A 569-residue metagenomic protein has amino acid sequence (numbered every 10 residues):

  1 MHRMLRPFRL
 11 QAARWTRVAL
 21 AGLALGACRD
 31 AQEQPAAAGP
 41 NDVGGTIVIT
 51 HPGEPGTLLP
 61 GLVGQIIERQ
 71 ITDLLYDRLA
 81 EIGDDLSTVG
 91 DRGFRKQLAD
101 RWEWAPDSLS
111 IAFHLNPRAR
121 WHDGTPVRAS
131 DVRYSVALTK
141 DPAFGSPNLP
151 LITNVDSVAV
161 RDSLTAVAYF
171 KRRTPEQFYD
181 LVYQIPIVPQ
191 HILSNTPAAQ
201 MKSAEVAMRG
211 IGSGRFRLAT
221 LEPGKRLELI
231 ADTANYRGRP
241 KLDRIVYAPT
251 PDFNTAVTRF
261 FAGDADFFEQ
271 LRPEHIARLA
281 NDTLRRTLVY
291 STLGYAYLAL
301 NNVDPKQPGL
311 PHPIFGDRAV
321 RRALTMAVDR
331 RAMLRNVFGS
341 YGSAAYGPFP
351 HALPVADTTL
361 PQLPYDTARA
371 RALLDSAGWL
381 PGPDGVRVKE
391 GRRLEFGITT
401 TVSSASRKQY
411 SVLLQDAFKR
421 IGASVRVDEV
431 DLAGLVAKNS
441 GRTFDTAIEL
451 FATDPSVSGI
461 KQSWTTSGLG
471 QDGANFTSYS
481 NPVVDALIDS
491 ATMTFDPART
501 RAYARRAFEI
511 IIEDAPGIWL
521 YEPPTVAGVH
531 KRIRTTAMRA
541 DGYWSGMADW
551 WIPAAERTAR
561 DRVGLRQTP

Functional and structural regions predicted by a protein language model:
M1-Q11: N-terminal secretory signal peptides that target proteins for export/translocation
W15-G26: Bacterial N-terminal signal peptides
C28-P40, A112, N116-N148, S157-A159 (+6 more regions): Extracytoplasmic/periplasmic ligand-capture domains
V48, A80, S110-A112, T165-V167 (+1 more regions): General beta-strand recognition
T50-P106, A137, R209-S213: N-terminal lobe/hinge region of extracytoplasmic solute-binding protein
P55-L62, I82, S87-G90, E176-Y179 (+7 more regions): Short, solvent-exposed loop/turn elements at domain surfaces
H114, L149-N195: Surface-exposed binding/hinge segments that line and control ligand-binding clefts or catalytic entry sites
L520: Active-site-proximal polar cores
